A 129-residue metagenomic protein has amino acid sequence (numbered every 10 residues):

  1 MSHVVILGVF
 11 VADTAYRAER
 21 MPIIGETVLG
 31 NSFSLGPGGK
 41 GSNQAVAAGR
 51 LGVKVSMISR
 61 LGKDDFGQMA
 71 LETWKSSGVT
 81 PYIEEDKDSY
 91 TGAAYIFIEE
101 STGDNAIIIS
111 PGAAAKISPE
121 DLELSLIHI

Functional and structural regions predicted by a protein language model:
M1-R60: Glycine-rich phosphate/adenosyl-contacting loop at the front of the ribokinase-like
V9, S59-K63, D86, E100 (+1 more regions): Cofactor-binding loop segments of dinucleotide-utilizing enzymes, especially the Rossmann-like FAD- and NAD(P)+-binding
S77-D88: A glycine-rich helix N-cap at a beta->alpha junction
A94-F97, A106: Short beta-strand scaffold segments in enzyme catalytic cores
A114-E123: Active-site glycine-rich loop that binds ribose-phosphate moieties when present
I127-I129: Conserved small/polar residues in nucleotide/adenosyl-binding loops
